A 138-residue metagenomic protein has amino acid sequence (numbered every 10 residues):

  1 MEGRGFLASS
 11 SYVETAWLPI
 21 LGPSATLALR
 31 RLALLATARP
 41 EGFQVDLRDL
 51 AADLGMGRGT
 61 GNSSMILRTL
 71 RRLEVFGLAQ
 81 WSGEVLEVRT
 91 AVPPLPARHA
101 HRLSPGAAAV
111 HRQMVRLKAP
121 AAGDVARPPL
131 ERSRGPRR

Functional and structural regions predicted by a protein language model:
M1, D124, P128-R138: Actinobacteria-biased recognition of intrinsically disordered, low-complexity terminal regions
M1-D49: Short recognition helix of helix-turn-helix/winged-helix DNA-binding domains
M1-S9, R72, Q80, L95-P96: An N-terminal low-complexity regulatory-tail signal and nearby short nucleic-acid-interaction modules
G5, S9, N62-M65, R102-G106 (+1 more regions): Non-membrane alpha-helical secondary structure
T15, P19, D49-A52, R68 (+3 more regions): Charged/polar, solvent-exposed surface patches and flexible loops
A25, R58, T90-P94: Short, flexible loop/turn elements at secondary-structure junctions
A36-R89: Winged helix-turn-helix DNA-binding recognition segment
P93-L130: Short, amphipathic alpha-helical interaction segments positioned at domain boundaries
